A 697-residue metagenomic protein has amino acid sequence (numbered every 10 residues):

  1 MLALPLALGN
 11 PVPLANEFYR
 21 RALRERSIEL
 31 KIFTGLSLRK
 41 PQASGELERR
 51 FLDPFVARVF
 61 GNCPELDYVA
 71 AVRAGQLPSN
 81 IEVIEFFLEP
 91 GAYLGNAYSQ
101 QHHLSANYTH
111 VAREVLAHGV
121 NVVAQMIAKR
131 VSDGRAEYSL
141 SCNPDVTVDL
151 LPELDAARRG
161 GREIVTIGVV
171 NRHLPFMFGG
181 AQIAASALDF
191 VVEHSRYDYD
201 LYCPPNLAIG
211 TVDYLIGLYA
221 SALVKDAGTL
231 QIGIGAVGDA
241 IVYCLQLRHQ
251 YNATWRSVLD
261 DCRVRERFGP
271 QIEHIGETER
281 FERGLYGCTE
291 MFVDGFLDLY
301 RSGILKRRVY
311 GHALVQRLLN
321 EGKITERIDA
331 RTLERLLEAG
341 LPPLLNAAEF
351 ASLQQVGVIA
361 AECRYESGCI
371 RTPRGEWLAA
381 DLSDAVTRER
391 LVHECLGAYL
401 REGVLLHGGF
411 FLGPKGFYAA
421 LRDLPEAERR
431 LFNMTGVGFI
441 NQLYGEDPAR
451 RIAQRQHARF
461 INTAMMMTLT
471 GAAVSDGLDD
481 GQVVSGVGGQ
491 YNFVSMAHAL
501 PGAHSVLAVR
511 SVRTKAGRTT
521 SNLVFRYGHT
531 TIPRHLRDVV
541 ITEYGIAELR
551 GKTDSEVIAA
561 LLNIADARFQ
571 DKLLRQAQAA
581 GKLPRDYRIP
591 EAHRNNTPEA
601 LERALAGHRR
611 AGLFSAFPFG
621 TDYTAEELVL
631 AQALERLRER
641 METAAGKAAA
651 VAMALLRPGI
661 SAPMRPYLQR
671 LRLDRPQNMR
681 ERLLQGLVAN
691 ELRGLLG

Functional and structural regions predicted by a protein language model:
M1-G697: Conserved alpha/beta enzyme-core scaffold
